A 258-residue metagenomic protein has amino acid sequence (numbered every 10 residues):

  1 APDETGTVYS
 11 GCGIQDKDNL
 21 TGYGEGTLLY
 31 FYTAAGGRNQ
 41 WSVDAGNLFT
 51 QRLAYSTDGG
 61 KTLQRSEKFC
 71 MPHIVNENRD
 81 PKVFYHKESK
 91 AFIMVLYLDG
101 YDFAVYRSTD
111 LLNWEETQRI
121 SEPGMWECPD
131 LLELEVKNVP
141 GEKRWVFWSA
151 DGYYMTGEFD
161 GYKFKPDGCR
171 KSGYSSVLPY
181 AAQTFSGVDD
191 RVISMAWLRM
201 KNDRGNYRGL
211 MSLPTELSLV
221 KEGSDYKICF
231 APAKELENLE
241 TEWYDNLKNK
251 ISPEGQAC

Functional and structural regions predicted by a protein language model:
A1-P81, Y85-S176, A196-K250: Beta-rich carbohydrate-recognition and catalytic domains
V83, A181-Q183: Short, surface-exposed beta-strand/loop micro-motifs that present aromatic residues
S186-D189: Structural secondary-structure packing elements that flank or coincide with functional cores
V192-S194: Short, well-structured beta-strand segments enriched in hydrophobic/aromatic residues within extracellular or lumenal
S252-C258: Secretory/extracellular carbohydrate-interaction modules and structurally similar beta-sandwich "look-alikes"
